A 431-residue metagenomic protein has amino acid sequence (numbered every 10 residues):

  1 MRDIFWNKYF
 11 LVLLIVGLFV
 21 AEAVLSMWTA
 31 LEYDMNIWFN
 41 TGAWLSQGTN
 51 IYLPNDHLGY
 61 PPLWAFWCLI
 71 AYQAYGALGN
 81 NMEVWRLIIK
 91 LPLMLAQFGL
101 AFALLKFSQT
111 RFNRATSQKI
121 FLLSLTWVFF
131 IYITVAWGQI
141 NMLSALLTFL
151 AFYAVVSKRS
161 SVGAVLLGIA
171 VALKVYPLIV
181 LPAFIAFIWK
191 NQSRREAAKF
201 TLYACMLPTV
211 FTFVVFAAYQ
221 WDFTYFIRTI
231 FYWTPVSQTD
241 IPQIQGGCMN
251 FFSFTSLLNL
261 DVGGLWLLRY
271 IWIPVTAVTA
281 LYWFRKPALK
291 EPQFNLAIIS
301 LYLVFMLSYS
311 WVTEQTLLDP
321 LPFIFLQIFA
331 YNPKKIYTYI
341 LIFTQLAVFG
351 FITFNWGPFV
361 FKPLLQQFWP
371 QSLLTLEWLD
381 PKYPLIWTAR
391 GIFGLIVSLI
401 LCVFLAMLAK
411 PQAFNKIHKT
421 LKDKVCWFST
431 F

Functional and structural regions predicted by a protein language model:
M1-P235, L265-F431: Multi-pass membrane glycosyltransferase architecture that uses lipid-linked
I70, A74-A77, G247-S256: Short, solvent-exposed coil/turn linker segments
I241-F254, W369-W378: Extracytosolic (periplasmic/ER-lumenal) interhelical loops and adjacent juxtamembrane/interface segments of multi-pass
L258-D261: Terminal, contiguous helix-loop blocks that mediate binding/assembly
